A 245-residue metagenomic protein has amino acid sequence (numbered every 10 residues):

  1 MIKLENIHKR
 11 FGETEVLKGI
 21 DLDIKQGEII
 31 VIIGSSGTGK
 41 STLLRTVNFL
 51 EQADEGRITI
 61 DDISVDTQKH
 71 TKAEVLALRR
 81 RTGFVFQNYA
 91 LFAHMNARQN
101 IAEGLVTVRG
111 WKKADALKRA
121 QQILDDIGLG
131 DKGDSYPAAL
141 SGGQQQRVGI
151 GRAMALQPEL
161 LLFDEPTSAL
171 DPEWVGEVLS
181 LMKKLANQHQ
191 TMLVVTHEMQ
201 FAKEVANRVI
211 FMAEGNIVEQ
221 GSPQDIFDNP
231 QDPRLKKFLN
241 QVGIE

Functional and structural regions predicted by a protein language model:
N48: Helix-to-loop junction immediately C-terminal to a conserved catalytic motif
V65-G83, K113-A114, N229-P230: ABC ATPase NBD coupling module
M95-E103: Short coil-to-helix segment of the ABC ATPase nucleotide-binding domain corresponding to the Q-loop/switch region
Y136-L140, Q144: Conserved ABC ATPase signature
A155-E159: A short, proline-enriched helix->beta-strand linker immediately N-terminal to the Walker B motif in ABC-type P-loop
L161-D164: Catalytic Walker B motif of ABC-type/P-loop ATPase nucleotide-binding domains
